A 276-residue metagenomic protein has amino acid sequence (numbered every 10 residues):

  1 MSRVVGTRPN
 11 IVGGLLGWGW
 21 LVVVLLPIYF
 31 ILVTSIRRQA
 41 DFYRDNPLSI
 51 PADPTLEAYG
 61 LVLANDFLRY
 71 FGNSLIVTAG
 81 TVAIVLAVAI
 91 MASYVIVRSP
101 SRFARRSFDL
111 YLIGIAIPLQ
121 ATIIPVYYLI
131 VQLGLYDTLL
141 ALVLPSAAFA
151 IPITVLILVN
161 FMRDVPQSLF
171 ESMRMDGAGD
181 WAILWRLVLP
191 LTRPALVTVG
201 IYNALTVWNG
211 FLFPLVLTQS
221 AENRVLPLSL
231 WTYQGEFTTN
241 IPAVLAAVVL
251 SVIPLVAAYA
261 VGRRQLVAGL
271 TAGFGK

Functional and structural regions predicted by a protein language model:
V4-V5, P9-K276: A structural signal for multi-pass alpha-helical bundles of membrane permease subunits that mediate small-molecule
